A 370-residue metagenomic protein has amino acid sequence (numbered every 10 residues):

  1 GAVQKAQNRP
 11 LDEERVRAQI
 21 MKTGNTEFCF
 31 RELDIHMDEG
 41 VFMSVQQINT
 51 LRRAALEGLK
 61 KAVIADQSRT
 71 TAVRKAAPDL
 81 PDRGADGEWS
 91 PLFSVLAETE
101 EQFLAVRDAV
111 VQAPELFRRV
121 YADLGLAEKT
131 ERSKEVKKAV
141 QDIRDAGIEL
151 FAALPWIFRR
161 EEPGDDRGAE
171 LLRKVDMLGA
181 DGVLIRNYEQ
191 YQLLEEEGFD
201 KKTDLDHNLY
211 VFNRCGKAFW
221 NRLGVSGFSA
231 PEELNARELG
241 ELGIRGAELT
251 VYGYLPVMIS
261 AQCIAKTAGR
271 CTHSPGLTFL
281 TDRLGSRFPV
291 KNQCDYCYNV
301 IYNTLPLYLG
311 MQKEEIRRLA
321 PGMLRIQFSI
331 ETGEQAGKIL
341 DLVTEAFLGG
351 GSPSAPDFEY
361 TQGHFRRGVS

Functional and structural regions predicted by a protein language model:
G1-S370: Active-site pocket-lining/capping segments in soluble small-molecule metabolic enzymes
